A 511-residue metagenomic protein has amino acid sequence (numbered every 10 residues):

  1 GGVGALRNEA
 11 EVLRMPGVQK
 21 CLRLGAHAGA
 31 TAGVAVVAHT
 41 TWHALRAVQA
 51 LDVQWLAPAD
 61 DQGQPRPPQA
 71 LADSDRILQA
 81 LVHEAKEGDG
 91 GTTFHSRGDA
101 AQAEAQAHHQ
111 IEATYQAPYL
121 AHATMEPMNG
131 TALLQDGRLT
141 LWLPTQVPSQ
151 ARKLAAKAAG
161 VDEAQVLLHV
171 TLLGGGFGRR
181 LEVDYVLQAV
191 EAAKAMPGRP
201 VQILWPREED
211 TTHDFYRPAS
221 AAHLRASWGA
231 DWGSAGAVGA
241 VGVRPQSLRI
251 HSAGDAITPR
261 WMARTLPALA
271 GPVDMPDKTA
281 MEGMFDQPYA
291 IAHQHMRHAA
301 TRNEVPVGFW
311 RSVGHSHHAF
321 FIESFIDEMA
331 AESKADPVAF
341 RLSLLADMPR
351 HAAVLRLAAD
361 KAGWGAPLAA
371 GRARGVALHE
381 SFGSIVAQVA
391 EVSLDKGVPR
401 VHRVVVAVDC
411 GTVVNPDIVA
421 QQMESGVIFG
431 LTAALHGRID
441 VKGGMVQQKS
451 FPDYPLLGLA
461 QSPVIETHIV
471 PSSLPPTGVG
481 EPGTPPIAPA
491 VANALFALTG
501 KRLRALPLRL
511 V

Functional and structural regions predicted by a protein language model:
G1-V511: Cofactor-binding beta-sheet edge motifs in enzyme active sites
